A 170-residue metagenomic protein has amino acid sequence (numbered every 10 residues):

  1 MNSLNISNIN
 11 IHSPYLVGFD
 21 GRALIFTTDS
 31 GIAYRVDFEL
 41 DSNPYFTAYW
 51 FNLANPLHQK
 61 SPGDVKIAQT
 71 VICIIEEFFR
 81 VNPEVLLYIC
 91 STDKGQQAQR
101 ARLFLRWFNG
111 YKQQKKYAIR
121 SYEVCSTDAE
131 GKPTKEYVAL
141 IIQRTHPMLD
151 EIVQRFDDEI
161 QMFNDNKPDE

Functional and structural regions predicted by a protein language model:
M1-E170: Non-catalytic substrate-recognition and accessory regions of acyl/acetyltransferase enzymes
